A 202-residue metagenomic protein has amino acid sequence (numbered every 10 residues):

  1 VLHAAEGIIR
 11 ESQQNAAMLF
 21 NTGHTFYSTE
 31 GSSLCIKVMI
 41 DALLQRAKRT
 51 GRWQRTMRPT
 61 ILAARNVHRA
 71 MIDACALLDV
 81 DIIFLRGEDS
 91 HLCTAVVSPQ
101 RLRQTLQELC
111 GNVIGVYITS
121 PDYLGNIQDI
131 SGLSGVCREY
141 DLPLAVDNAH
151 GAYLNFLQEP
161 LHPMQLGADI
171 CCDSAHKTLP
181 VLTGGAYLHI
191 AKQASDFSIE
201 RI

Functional and structural regions predicted by a protein language model:
V1-L34: Conserved N-terminal alpha-helix of the aminotransferase class I/II PLP-enzyme fold
E11, E30-I202: Conserved PLP-enzyme active-site core in the AAT-like
